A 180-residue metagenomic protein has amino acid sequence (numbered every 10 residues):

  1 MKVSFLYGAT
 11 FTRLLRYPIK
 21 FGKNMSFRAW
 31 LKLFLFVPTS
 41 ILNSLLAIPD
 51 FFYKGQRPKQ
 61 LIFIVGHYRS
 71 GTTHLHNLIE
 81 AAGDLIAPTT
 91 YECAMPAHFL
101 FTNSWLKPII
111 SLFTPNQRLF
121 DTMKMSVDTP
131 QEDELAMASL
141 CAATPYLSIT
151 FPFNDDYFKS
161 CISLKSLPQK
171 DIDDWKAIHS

Functional and structural regions predicted by a protein language model:
M1-I41: Charged, amphipathic alpha-helical linker segments immediately N-terminal to NTP-binding catalytic cores
R28-L35, I62-V65, R69, Q169: Short, charged/polar micro-motifs that form catalytic or ligand-binding hotspots
S44-H67, C93-W105: N-terminal signal-anchor transmembrane helix
P49-F51, T72, S180: A generic local structural motif
I64-G83: Glycine-rich phosphate-binding P-loop
A81-Y91: Post-Walker A helix-loop "phosphate-sensing" segment adjacent to the P-loop in P-loop NTPases
E92-S180: PAPS-dependent sulfation machinery
